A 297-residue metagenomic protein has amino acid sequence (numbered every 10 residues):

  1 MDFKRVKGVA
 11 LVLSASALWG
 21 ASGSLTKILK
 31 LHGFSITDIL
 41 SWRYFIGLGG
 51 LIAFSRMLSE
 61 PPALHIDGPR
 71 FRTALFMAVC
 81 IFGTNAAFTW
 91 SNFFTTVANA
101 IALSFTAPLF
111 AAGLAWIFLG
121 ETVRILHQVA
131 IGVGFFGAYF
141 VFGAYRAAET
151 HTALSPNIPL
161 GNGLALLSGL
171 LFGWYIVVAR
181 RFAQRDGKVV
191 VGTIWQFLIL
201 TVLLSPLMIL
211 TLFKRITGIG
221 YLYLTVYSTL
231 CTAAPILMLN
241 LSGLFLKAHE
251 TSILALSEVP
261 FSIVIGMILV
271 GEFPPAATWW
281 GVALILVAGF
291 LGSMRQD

Functional and structural regions predicted by a protein language model:
M1, Y44, G220, A248 (+1 more regions): C-terminal-most transmembrane helix of multi-pass membrane proteins
M1-W42, V79, A87, E149-R181 (+1 more regions): Glycine-/small-residue-enriched transmembrane alpha-helix faces in small-molecule transporters and effluxers
K7-A15, W42, P62-A87, L160-S168 (+3 more regions): Loop-to-transmembrane-helix transition segments
A21-G23, I52-N99, S104, F140 (+1 more regions): Specific transmembrane alpha-helical segments of multi-pass solute transporters/efflux pumps, especially DMT/EamA
F34-G83, F110, L170-V178, T193-T211 (+1 more regions): Transmembrane alpha-helices of multi-pass small-molecule transport proteins
D38-G49, I81, T89-T122, A248-M267: Specific alpha-helical transmembrane segments that line the substrate/conduction pathway and gating interfaces
W42, A100-T106, V178-L200, T232-I268: Helix-helix packing/entry segments at the starts of transmembrane helices
L51, L114, V123-R146, L204 (+1 more regions): Hydrophobic transmembrane alpha-helices of multi-pass small-molecule transport proteins
